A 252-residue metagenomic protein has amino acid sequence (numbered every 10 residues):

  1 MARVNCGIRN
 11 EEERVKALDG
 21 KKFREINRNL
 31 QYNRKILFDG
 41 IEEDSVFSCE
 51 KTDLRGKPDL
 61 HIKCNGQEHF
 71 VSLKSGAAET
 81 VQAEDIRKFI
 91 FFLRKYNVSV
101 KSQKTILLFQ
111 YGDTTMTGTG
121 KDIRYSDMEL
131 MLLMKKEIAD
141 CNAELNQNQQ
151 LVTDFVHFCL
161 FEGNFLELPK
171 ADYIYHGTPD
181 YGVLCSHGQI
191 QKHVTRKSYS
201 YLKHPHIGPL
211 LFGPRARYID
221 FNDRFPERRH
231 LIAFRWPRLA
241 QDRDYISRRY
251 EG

Functional and structural regions predicted by a protein language model:
M1-P58, I62-H69, L73-G252: Short, positively charged
